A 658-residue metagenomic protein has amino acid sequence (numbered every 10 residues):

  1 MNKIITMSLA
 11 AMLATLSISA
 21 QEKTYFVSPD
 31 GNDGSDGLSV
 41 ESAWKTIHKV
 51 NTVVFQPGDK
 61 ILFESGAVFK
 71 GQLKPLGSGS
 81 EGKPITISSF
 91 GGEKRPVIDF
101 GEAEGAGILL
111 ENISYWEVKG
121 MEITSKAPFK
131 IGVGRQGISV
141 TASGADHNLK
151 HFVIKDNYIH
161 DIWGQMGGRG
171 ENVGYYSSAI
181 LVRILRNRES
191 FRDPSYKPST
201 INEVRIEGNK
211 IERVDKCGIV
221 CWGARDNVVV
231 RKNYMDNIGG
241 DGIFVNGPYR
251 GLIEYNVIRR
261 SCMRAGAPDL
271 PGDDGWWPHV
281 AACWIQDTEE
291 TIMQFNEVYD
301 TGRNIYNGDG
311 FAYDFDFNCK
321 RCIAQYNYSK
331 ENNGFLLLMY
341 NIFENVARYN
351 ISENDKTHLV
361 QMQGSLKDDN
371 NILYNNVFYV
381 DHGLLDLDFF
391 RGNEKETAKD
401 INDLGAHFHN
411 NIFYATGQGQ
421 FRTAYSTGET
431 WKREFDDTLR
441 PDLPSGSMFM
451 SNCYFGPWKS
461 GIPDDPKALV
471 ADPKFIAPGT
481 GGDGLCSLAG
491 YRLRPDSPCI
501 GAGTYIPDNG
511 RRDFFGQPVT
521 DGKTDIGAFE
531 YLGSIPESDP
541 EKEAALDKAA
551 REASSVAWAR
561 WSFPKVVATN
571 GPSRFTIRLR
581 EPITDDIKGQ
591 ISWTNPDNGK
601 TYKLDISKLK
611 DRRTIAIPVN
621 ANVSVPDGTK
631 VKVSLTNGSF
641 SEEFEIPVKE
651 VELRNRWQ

Functional and structural regions predicted by a protein language model:
P29-E64, V68, S497, D525: Acidic Gly/Asp/Thr-rich repetitive segments characteristic of extracellular carbohydrate-active and adhesion proteins
S42-W44, L62-F63, S78-G132, D161-Y175 (+2 more regions): Right-handed parallel beta-helix/beta-spiral solenoid domain characteristic of secreted/periplasmic
H48-V54, F69-S78, D287, Y340: Short, T/G/N/S-enriched strand-turn elements that build extracellular solenoid repeat scaffolds
G71, L76, I323-S329, F343-G490: Predominantly extracellular beta-rich ligand-binding scaffolds that present long acidic/polar faces for carbohydrate
K74, F100-L109, I131-G144, G167-K197 (+8 more regions): Extracellular beta-strand/beta-solenoid scaffold signature
P84, S88-E93, S114-S125, H147-W163 (+12 more regions): Right-handed parallel beta-helix
P466-L532, D547: C-terminal accessory segments
A621-D627: Surface-exposed, short loops/turns at beta-strand junctions within beta-sandwich domains
